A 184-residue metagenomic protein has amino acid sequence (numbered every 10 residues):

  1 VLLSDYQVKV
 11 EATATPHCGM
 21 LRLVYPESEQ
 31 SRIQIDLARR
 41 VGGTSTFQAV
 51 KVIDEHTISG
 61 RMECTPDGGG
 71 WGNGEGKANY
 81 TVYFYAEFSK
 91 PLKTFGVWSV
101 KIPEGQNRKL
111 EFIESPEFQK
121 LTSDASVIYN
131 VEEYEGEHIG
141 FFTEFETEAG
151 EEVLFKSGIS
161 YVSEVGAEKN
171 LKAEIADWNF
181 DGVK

Functional and structural regions predicted by a protein language model:
V1-K184: Beta-sandwich/jelly-roll carbohydrate-recognition scaffolds of carbohydrate-active enzymes
